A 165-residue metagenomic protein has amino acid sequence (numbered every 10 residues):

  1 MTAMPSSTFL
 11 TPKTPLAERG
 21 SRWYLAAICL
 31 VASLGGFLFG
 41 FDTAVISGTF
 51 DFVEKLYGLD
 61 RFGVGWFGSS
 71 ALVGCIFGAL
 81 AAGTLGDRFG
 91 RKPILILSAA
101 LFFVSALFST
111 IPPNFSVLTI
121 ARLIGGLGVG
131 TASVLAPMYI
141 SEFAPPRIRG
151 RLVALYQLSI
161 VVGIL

Functional and structural regions predicted by a protein language model:
M1-L165: Transmembrane-helix signature of 12-pass secondary carriers
